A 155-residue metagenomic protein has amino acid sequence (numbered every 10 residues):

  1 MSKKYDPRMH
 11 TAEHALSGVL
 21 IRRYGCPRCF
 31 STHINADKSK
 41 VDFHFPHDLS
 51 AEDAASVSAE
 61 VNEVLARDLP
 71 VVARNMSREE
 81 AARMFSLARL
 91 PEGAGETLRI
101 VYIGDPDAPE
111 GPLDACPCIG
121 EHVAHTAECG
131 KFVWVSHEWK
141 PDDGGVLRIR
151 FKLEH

Functional and structural regions predicted by a protein language model:
M1-H155: Active-/binding-site microenvironments in catalytic and ligand-binding cores
